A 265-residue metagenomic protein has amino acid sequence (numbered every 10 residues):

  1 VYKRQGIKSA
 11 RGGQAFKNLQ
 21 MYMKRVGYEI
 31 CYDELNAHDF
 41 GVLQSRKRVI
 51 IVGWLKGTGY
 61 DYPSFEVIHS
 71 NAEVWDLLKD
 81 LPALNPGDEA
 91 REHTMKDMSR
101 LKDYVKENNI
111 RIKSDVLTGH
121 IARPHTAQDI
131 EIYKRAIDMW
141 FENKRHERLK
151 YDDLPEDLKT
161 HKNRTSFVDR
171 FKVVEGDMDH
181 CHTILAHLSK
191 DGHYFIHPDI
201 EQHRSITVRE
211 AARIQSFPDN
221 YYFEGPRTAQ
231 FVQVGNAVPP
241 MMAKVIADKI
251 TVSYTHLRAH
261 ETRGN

Functional and structural regions predicted by a protein language model:
V1-Q5, T255-T262: Conserved small/polar residues in nucleotide/adenosyl-binding loops
V1-Y2, V42, V234, V238: Hydrophobic aliphatic residue packing
K3-K162: Class I S-adenosyl-L-methionine
R48, E210, E261: Acidic active-site catalytic centers that drive phospho-/nucleotidyl reactions and related ester hydrolyses
L55-G57, L188, E261: Non-catalytic surface loops within mature trypsin-like serine protease
N108-R258: C-terminal target-recognition/interaction regions appended to catalytic cores
